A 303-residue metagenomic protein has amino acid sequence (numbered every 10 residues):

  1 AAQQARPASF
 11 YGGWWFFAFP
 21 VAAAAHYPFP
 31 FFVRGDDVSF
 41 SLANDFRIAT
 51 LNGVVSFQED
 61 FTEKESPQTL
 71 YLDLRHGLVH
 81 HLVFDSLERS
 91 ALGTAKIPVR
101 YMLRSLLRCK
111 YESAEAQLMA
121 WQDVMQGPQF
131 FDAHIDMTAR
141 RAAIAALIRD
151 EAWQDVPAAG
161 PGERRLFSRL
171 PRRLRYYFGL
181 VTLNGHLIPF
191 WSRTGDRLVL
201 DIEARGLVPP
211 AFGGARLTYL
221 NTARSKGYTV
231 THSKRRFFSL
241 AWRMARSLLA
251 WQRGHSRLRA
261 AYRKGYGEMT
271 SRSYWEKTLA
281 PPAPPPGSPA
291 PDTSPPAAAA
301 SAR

Functional and structural regions predicted by a protein language model:
A2-F16, E63-K64: A recurrent flexible, glycine/aromatic-enriched loop bordering the glycosyltransferase active site that acts as
Q3-R6, G35-D45, G77-L87: Phosphate-binding glycine-rich loops and adjacent basic patches that engage nucleotide phosphates, nucleic-acid
Y11-G12, F16, V21-L42, R47-S56 (+1 more regions): Donor nucleotide-sugar recognition loop
F29-S39, E63, A116-Q117, D136-M137: Composition- and surface-driven signal marking solvent-exposed, interaction-prone regions in large proteins
F40-T50, K64, Y71-G77, A120-D123: C-terminal, active-site-flanking charged/polar segments
L51-G53, F57-H76, R108, E112: Nucleotide-sugar-dependent glycosyltransferase catalytic core
H76, H80-R303: Terminal low-complexity segments of carbohydrate-biosynthetic enzymes
